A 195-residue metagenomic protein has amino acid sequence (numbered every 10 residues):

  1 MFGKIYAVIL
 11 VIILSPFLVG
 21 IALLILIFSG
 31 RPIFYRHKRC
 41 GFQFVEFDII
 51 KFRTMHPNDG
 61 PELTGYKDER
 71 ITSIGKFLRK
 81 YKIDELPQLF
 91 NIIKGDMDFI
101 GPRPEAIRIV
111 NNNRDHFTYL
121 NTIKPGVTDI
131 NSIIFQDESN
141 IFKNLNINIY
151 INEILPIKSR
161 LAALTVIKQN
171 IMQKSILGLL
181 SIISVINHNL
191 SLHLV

Functional and structural regions predicted by a protein language model:
M1-P57, T165-V195: A hydrophobic, helix-centered structural microdomain
A7, Y35, T72-K76, R108 (+1 more regions): Positions in alpha-helical segments
I13, L63, K67, R79 (+1 more regions): Aromatic-acidic/polar surface patches that form glycan- and anion
I21, L63-T64, I100-P102, I107-R108 (+3 more regions): Short, hydrophobic secondary-structure boundary micro-motifs
I25, F117-N121, L161-A162: Short, P/G- and charge-enriched loop/turn segments at secondary-structure junctions
Y35-R70, N131-I157: Short, glycine-rich, amphipathic interfacial segments at transmembrane boundaries or analogous
G65-D129, G178: A short, structured surface patch at a secondary-structure boundary
P125-V195: C-terminal terminal-structure detector
